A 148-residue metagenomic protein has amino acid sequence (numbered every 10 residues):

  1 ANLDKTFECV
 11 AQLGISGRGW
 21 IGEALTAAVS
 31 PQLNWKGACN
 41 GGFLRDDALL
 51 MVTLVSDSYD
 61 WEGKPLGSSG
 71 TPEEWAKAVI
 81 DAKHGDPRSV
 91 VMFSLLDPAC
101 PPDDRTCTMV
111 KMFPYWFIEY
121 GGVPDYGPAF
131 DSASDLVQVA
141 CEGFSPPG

Functional and structural regions predicted by a protein language model:
A1-G148: Divalent cation-coordinating acidic motifs and surrounding scaffolds that mediate Ca2+/Mg2+/Mn2+/Zn2+-dependent binding
